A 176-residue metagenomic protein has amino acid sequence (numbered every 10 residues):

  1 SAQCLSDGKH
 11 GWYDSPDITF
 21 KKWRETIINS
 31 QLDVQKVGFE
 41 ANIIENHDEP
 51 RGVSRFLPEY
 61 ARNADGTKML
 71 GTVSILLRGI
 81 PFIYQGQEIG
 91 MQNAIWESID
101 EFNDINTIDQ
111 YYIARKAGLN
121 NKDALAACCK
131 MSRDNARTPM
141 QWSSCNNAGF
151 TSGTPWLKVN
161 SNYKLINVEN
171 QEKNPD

Functional and structural regions predicted by a protein language model:
S1-D176: Active-site and adjacent substrate-binding regions of carbohydrate-active enzymes
